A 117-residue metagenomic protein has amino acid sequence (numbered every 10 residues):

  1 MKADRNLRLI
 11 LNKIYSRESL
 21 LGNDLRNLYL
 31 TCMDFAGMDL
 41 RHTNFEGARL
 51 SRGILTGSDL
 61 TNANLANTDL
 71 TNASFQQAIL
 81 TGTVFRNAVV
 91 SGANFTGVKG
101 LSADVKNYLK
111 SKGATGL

Functional and structural regions predicted by a protein language model:
M1-L117: Tandem repeat scaffolds
